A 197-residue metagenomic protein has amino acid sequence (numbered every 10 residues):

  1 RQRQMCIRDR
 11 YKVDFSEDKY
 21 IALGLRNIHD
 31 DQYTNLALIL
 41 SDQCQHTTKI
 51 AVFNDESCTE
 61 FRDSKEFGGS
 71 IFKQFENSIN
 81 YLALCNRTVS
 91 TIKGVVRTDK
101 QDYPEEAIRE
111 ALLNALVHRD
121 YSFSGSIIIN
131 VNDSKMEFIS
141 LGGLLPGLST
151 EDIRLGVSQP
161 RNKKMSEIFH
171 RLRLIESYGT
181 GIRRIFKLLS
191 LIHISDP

Functional and structural regions predicted by a protein language model:
R1-Q4, R8-F123, V131, M136 (+4 more regions): Active-site helix-to-loop segments that bind/position phosphate- or nucleotide-bearing substrates and donors across
Q2, R161-S166, H170-L188: Glycine-rich phosphate-binding loop
